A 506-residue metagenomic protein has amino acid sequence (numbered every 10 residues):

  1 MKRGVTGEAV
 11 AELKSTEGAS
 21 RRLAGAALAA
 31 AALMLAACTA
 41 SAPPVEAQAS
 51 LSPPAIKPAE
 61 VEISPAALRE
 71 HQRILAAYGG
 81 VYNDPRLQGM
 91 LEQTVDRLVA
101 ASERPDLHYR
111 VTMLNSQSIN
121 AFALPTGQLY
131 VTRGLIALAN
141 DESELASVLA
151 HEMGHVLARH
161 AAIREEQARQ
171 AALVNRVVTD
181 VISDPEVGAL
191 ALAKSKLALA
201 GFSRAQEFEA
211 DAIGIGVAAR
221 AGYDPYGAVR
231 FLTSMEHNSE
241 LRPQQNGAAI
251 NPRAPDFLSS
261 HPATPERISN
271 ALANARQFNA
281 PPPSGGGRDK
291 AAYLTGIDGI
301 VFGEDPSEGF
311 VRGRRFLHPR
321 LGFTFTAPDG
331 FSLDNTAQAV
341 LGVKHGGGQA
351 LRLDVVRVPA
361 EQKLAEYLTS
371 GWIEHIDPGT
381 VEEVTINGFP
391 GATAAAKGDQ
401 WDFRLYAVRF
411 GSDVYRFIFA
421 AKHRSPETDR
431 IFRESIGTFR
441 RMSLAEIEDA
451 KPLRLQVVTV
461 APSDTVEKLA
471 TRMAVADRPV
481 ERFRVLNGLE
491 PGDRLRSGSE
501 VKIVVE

Functional and structural regions predicted by a protein language model:
K2, S20, G25-A26, C38-F325 (+6 more regions): A Zn2+-metalloprotease active-site environment signal
R3-A29: Bacterial N-terminal signal peptides that target proteins for export
A146, L333, F417-R454: Surface-exposed amphipathic alpha-helical segments
T324, G330-S332, T465, R494 (+1 more regions): Residue-level marker of beta-strand positions
R352, T369-R416: Signature of long, low-cysteine stretches enriched in small and polar/charged residues
E446-D477, S499: Primarily a LysM-type cell-wall glycan-binding module
P479-E506: Extracellular LysM carbohydrate-binding repeats and other cell-envelope/extracellular binding modules
